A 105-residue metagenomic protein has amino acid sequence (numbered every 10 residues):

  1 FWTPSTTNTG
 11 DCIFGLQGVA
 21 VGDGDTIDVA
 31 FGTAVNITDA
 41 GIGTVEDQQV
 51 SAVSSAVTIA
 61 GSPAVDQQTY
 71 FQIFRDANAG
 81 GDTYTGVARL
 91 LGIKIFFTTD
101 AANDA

Functional and structural regions predicted by a protein language model:
T3-D11, G22-G24, A79-G81: Extended, low-complexity, turn-rich repeat/linker tracts enriched in Gly/Pro/Ser/Thr and Asp/Glu that occur
P4-T6, G61-P63, T83-T85: Generic marker of residues within folded, mature protein domains
T7-G15, G86-L90: Short coil-to-beta strand junction motifs in C2/discoidin
L16-A20, I95: Conserved aromatic beta-strand anchor motif in extracellular beta-sandwich/beta-rich domains
V19-V29: Short aromatic-acidic-glycine turn motif
I27-G61: Extracellular carbohydrate recognition and processing domains and analogous Trp-centered ligand-binding platforms
Q48-G80: Cysteine-clustered segments with highest specificity for TGF-beta superfamily mature ligands
F74-A105: Proprotein-processing/basic-patch segments
